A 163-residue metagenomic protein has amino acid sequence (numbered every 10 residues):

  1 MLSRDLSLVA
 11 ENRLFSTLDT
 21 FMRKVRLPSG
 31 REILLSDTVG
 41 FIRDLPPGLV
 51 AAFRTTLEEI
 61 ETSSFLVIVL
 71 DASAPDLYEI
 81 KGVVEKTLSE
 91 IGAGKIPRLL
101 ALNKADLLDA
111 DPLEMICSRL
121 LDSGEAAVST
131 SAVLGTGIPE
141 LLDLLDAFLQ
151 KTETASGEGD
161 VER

Functional and structural regions predicted by a protein language model:
M1-V50, L57, E61, F65: Conserved G1/Walker A P-loop phosphate-binding module
E11-N12, L27, E32-S36, R43-P47 (+5 more regions): Extended hydrophobic-aromatic, low-complexity segments
G30-R31, F53-A126: Conserved C-terminal guanine-recognition region of P-loop GTPase G domains, centered on the G4
D37, N103, S131: Active-site glycine-centered loops adjacent to acidic/histidine catalytic or metal-binding residues that shape
D44-P47, D71-D76, S129-V133: Short, contiguous acidic/charged loop-to-helix segments that flank catalytic cores in large enzymes
D106-D160: Canonical P-loop GTPase G-domain recognition
